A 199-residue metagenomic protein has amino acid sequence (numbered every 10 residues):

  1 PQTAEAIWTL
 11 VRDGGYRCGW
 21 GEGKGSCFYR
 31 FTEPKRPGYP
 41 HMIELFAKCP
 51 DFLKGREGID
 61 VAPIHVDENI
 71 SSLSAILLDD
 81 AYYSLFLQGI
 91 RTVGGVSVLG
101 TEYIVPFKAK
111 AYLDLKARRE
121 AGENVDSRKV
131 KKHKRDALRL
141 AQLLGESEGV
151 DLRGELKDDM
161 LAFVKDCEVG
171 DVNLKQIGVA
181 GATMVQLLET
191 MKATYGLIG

Functional and structural regions predicted by a protein language model:
P1-G199: Compositionally biased terminal segments of proteins
